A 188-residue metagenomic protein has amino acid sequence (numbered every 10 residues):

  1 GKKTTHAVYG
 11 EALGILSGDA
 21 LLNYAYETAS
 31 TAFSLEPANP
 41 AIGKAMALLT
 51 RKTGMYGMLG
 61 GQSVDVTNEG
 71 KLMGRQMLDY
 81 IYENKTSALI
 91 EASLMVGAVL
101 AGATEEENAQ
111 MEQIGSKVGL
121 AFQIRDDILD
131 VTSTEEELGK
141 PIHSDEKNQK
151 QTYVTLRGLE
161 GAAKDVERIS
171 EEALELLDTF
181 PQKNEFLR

Functional and structural regions predicted by a protein language model:
G1-L177, Q182-R188: Mg2+-dependent prenyl diphosphate-binding active-site environment of isoprenoid biosynthetic enzymes
